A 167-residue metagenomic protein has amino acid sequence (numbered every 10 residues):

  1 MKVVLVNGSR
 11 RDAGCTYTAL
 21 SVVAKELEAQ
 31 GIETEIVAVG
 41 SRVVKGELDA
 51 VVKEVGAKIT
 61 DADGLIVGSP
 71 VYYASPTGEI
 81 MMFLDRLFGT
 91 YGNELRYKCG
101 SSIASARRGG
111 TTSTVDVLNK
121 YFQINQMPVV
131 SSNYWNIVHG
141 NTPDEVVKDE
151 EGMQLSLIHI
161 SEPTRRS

Functional and structural regions predicted by a protein language model:
M1, L5, D61-L65, R96 (+3 more regions): A generic structural signal for ordered alpha-helices
M1-Y91, V146-L157, S161: N-terminal beta1-alpha1-beta2 submodule of the flavodoxin-like/Rossmannoid cofactor-binding fold
T16, S105, T164: Ser/Thr-centric signal marking residues that sit in or immediately flank functional binding/regulatory motifs
Y72-Y73, G109, S167: Glycine-rich nucleotide phosphate-binding loop and flanking beta-alpha elements of Rossmann-like dinucleotide-binding
T90, I103-A106, D144: Alpha-helix C-capping/helix-to-loop hinge sites
R96-N136, E151-Q154: Short, glycine-/small-residue-rich phosphate/pyrophosphate-handling segment
P128-N133, I137-S161, R165-R166: C-terminal and late-domain segments of enzyme folds
